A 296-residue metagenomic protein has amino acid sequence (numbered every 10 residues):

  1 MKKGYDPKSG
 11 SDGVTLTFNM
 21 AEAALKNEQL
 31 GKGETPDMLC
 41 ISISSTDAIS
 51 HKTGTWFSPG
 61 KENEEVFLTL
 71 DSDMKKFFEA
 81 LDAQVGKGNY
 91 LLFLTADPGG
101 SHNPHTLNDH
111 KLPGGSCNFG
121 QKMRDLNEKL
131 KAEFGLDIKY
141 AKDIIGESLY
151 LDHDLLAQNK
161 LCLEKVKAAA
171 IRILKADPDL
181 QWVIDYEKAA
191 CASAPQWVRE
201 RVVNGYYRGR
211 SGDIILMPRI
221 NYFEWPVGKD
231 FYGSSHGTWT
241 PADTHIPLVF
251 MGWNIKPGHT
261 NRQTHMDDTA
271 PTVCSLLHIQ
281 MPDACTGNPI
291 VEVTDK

Functional and structural regions predicted by a protein language model:
M1-T35, S44-H51, R172, A176-P178 (+2 more regions): His/Asp/Glu-rich, glycine-adjacent segments that coordinate divalent cations and/or stabilize oxyanion chemistry on
G4-Y5, Q29-L70, T106-N108: Active-site His/acidic residue clusters
K8-L16, G33, K61-L68, S72 (+3 more regions): Soluble non-cytosolic domains of exported or imported proteins
A21, P36-S44, N63, F67-F78 (+4 more regions): Beta-strand elements within well-structured catalytic alpha/beta cores of enzymes that handle phosphate/sulfate esters
K26-E34, D82-K87, N204-Y207, W239 (+1 more regions): Surface-exposed acidic, glycine-flexible loop patches that form ligand/cofactor-binding and adhesion interfaces
I49-T53, S101-H105, Q158-N159, W225-V227 (+1 more regions): Extracytoplasmic/secreted cell-surface and envelope-processing proteins
K61, L68, K75-Y222: Secreted, luminal/periplasmic, and some membrane-associated catalytic domains that remodel anionic oxygen-ester
C117-L161, Y232-L277, V291-K296: Substrate-binding rim/cap in mid-to-C-terminal beta-strand-loop elements of soluble/periplasmic
